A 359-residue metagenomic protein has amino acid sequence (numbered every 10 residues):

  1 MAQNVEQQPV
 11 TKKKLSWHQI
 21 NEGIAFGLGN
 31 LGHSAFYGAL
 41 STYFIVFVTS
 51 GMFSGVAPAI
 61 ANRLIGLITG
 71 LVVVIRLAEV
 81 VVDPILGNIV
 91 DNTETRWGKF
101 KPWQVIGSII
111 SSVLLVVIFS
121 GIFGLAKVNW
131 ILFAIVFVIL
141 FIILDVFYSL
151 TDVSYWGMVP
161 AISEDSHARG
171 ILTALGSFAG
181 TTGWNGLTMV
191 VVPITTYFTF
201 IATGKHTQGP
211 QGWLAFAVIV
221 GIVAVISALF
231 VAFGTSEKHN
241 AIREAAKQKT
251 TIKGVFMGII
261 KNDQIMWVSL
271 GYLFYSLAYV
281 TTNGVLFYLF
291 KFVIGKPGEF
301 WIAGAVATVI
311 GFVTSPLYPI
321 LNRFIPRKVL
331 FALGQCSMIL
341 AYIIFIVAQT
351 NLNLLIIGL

Functional and structural regions predicted by a protein language model:
A2-L359: Membrane-embedded alpha-helical bundles of multi-pass transporters/translocases, especially carrier/permease families
